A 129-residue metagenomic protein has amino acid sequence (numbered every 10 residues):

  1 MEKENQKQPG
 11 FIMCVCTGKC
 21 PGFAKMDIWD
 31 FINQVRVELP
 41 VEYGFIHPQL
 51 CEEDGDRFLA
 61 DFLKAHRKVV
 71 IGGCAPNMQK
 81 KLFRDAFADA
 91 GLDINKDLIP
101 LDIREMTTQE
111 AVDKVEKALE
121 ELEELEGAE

Functional and structural regions predicted by a protein language model:
M1-E129: Iron-sulfur-associated redox domains of electron-transfer enzymes in respiratory and anaerobic energy metabolism
